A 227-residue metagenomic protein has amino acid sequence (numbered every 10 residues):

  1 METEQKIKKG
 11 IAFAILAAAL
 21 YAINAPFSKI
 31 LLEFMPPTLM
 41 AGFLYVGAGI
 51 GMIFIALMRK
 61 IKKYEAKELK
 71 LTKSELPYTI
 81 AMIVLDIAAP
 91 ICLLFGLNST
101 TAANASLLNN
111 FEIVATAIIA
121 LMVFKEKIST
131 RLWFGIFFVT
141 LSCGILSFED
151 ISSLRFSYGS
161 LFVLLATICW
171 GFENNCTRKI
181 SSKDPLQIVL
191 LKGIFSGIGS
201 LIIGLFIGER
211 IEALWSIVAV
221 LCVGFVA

Functional and structural regions predicted by a protein language model:
M1-L44, A48, S152-K179, V220-C222: Glycine-/small-residue-enriched transmembrane alpha-helix faces in small-molecule transporters and effluxers
I11-A14, E75-T79, I128-T140, G159-S160 (+1 more regions): Cytoplasmic-side transmembrane-helix entry/capping segments in multi-pass membrane proteins
F13, L20, A25-F27, G47 (+9 more regions): Hydrophobic residues within membrane-embedded alpha-helical segments of Major Facilitator Superfamily
L20-A25, K60-A105, N109, I145 (+2 more regions): Specific transmembrane alpha-helical segments of multi-pass solute transporters/efflux pumps, especially DMT/EamA
L31, M40, L44, I80 (+5 more regions): Hydrophobic/aromatic residues within transmembrane alpha-helices of multi-pass small-molecule transporters
F34-A88, A115, C169-E173, L190-G208: Transmembrane alpha-helices of multi-pass small-molecule transport proteins
L39-I50, L94-K125: Specific alpha-helical transmembrane segments that line the substrate/conduction pathway and gating interfaces
M52, I119, I128-F148, S160 (+2 more regions): Hydrophobic transmembrane alpha-helices of multi-pass small-molecule transport proteins
